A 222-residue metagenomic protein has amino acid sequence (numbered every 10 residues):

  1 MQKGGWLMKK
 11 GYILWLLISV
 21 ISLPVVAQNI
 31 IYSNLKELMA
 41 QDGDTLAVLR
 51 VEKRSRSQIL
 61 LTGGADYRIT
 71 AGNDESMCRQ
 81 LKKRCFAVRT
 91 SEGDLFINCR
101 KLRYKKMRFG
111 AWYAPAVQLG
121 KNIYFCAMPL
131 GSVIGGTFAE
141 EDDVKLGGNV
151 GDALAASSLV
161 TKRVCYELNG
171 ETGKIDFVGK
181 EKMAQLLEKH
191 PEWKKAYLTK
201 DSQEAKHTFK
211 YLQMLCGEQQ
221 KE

Functional and structural regions predicted by a protein language model:
M1-I31: Bacterial Sec-dependent N-terminal signal peptides
K3-G5, Y12, F109, H190 (+1 more regions): Intrinsically disordered regions, especially transient/low-confidence alpha-helical propensity segments and coil-helix
Y12, S33-E37, K210: Generic hydrophobic/packing signal
L16, S22, D66, T208-Y211: Intrinsic disorder/low-structure terminal segments
V20-L23, G120, K174, D201: Amphipathic alpha-helical interaction segments
I30-W193: Aromatic-patch recognition
A184-E222: C-terminal partner/receptor-binding element of secreted or periplasmic proteins
